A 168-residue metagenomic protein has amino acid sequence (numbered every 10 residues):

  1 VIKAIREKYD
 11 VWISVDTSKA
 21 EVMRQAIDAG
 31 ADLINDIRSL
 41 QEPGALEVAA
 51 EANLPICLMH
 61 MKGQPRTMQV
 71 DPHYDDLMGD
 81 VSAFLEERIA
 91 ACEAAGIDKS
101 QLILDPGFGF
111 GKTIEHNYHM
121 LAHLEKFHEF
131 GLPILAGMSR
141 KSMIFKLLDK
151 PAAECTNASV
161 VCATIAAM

Functional and structural regions predicted by a protein language model:
V1-W12, A20-E21, I27-D28, D32-A91 (+1 more regions): Active-site-adjacent loop and "lid" segments of alpha/beta metabolic enzymes
V11, D98-Q101: Short acidic capping loops at alpha-helix termini that bridge into adjacent secondary structure
A95: Conserved C-terminal portion of the radical SAM core fold that forms the substrate/S-adenosylmethionine-binding
G107: Conserved Motif II region of HX4D acyltransferases
